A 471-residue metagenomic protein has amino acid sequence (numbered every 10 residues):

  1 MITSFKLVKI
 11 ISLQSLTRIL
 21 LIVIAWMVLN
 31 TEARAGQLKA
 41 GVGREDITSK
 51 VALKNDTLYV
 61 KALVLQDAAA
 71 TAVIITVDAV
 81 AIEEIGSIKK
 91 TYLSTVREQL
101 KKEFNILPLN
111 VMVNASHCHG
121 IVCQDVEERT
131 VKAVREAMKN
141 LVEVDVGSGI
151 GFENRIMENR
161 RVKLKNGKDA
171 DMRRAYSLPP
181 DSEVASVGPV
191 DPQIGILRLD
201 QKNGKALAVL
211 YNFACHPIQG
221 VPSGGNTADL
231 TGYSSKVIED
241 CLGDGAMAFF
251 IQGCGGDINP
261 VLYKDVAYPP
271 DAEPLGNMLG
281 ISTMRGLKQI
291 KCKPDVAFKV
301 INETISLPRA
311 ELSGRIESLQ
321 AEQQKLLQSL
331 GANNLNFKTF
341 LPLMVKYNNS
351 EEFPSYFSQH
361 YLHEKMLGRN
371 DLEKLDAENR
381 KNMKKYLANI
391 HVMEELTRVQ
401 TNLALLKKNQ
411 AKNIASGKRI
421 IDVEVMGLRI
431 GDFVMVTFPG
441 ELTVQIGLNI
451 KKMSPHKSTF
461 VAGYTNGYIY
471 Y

Functional and structural regions predicted by a protein language model:
M1-S15: N-terminal secretory signal peptides that target proteins for export/translocation
K9, A25-M27, V461: A subset of signal/propeptide-processing and intrinsically disordered low-complexity segments in secreted/extracellular
K9-S12, L21-V23, I47, K163: Sequence-pattern detector for short linear motifs and compositional/periodic biases rather than a specific fold
T17-V28: Bacterial N-terminal signal peptides
N30-A35: Sec/Tat signal peptide C-region and signal peptidase I cleavage site
G36-M247, I251-N277, L287, P294-Y471: Conserved beta-alpha junction segments in alpha/beta enzyme cores
